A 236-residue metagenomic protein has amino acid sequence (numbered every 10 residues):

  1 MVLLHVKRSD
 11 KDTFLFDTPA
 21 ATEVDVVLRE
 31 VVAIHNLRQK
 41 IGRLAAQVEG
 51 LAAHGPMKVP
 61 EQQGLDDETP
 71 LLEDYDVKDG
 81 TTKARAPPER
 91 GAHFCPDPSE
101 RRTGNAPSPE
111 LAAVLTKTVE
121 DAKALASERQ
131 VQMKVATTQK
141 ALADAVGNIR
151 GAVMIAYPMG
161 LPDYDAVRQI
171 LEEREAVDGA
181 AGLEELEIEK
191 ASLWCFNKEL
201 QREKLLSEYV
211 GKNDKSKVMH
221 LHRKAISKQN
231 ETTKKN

Functional and structural regions predicted by a protein language model:
M1-N236: Ubiquitin system architectures
